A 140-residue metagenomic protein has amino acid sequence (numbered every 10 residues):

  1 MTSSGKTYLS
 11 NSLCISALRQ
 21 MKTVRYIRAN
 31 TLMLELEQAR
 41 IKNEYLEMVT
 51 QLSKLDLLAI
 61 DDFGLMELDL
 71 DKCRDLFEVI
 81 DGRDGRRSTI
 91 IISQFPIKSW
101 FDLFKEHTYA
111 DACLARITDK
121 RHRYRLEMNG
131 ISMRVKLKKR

Functional and structural regions predicted by a protein language model:
M1-S10: Walker A/P-loop nucleotide-binding motif
M1-T2, I27-T31: Short, surface-exposed recognition loops or helix-turn segments adjacent to catalytic cores
S10-L13, V79: Aromatic/hydrophobic pocket-lining residues that form π-stacking "cages" and hydrophobic walls in ligand
C14-I27: Post-Walker A helix-loop "phosphate-sensing" segment adjacent to the P-loop in P-loop NTPases
T23, T31-A39, N43-K54, F63-R140: Replace "adjacent to P-loop NTPase cores in ATP/GTP-dependent enzymes" with "adjacent to NTP-binding cores
L57: Short, Asp-centered acidic motifs that coordinate Mg2+ and/or phosphate in catalytic or ligand-binding sites
